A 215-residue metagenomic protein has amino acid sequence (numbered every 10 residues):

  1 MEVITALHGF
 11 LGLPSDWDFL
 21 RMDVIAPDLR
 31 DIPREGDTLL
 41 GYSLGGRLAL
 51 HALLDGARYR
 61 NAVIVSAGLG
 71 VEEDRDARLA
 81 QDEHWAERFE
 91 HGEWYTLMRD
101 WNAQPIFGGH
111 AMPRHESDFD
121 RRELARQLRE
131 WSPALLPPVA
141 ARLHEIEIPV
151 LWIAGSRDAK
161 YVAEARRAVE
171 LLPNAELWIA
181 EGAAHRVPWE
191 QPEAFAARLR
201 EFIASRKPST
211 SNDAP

Functional and structural regions predicted by a protein language model:
M1-P33: Conserved HGGG/HGGXW glycine-rich cap/lid loop of the alpha/beta-hydrolase fold
G41-G45, A49: Gly/Ala-rich beta-loop-alpha elbow adjacent to hydrolase catalytic centers
H51-L54, R58-E90: Flexible "cap/lid" loop of the alpha/beta hydrolase fold
E73-A77, R88-R142: Conserved alpha/beta-hydrolase catalytic His-Asp/Glu region
I146, W152-A154: Short beta-strand/loop motif that positions the catalytic acidic residue of the alpha/beta-hydrolase fold
A159-A165: Conserved alpha/beta-hydrolase "acid-adjacent" motif
E170-R186: Catalytic histidine neighborhood in serine/cysteine hydrolases with alpha/beta-hydrolase-type architecture
A183-P192, A196: Catalytic histidine-centered segment of alpha/beta-hydrolase-like enzymes
